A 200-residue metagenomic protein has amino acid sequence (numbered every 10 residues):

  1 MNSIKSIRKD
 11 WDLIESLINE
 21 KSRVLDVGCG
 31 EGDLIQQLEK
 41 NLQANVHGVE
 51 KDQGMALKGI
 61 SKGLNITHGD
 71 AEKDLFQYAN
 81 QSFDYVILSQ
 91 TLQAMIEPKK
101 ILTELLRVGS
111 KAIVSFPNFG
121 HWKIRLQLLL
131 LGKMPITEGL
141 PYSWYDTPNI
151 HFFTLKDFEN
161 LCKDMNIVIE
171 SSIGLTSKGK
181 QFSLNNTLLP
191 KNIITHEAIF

Functional and structural regions predicted by a protein language model:
K5-K21: Conserved alpha-helix/loop element of class I SAM-dependent methyltransferases that forms part of the SAM/SAH-binding
V27: Conserved beta-strand/loop positions that form the S-adenosyl-L-methionine
E31: Conserved SAM/SAH-binding loop
Q37-N65, G69-D74: Class I SAM-dependent methyltransferase SAM/SAH-binding core
D74-N80: Short conserved loop adjoining the S-adenosyl-L-methionine
Y85-I96: A short SAM/SAH-binding and catalytic strip from SAM-dependent methyltransferases
K99-E104, K111-F200: S-adenosyl-L-methionine-dependent methyltransferase catalytic module, highlighting the catalytic core
